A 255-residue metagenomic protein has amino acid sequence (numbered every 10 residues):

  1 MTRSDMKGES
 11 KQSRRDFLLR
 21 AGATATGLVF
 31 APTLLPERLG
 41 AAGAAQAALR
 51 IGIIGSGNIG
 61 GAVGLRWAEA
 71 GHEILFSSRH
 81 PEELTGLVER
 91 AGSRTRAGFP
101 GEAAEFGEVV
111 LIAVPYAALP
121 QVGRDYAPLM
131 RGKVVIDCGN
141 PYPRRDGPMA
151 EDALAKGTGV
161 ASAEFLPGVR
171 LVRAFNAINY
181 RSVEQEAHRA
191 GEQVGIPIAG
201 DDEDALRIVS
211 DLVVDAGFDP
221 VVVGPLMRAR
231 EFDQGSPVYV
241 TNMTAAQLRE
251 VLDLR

Functional and structural regions predicted by a protein language model:
R3-V29: N-terminal secretory signal peptides and thylakoid transit peptides that target proteins across membranes
T33-A70, L75, R79-L84, R94: C-terminal segment of N-terminal export signals and the immediately downstream linker at the start of the mature
R94, P100-M130, V134, N140-R145: Rossmann-like NAD(P)-binding element
G98, F165-L171, R189-A229, D233-Q234 (+2 more regions): Internal alpha-helical scaffold of NAD(P)-dependent oxidoreductase catalytic cores
G139-L171: Rossmann-fold NAD(P)-binding glycine/threonine-rich loop
R170-N179: Conserved beta-loop-beta element that borders a ligand/cofactor-binding pocket
